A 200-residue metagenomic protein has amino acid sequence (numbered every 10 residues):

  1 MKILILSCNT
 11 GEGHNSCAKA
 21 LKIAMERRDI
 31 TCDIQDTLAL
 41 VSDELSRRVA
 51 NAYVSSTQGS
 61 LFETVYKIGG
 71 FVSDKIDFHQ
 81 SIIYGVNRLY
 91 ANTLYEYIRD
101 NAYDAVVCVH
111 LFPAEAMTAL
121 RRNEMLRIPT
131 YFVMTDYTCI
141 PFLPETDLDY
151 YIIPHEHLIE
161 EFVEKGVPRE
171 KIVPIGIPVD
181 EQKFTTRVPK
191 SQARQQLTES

Functional and structural regions predicted by a protein language model:
M1-L4: Extreme N-terminal starter segment of soluble prokaryotic enzymes
C8-K19: A short, glycine/small-residue-rich beta-strand->loop->alpha-helix junction that serves as a flexible
A20-R99: Conserved N-terminal ligand/cofactor-binding loop architecture of enzyme catalytic domains
Y97-Y103, E199: Glycine-rich phosphate-binding loop signature in dinucleotide/nucleotide-binding domains
I98, M125, P141-Y151: A conserved, positively charged/aromatic
D104-A105, Y150: Structural motif
A105-A114, T118-D136: Active-site proximal beta-strand in glycosyltransferases
D149-S200: A nucleotide-sugar donor-handling region in carbohydrate enzymes
